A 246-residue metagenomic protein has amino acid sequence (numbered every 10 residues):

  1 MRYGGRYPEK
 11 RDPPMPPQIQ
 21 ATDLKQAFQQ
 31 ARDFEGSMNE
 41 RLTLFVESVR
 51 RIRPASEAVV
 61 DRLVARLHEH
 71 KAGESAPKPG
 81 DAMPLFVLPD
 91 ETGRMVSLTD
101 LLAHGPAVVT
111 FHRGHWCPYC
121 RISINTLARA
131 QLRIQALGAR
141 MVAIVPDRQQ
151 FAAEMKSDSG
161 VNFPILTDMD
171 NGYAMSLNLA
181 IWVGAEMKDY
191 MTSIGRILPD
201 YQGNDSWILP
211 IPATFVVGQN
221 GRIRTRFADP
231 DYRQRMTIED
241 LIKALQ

Functional and structural regions predicted by a protein language model:
R2-H104, S206-Q246: Non-globular targeting/processing and membrane-anchoring segments
L98-L127: Short active-site neighborhood of thiol/selenol oxidoreductases, capturing the structured segment around
C117, Q149, Y232-R235: Loop/helix-junction capping segments adjacent to catalytic residues or to phosphate/diphosphate-binding pockets
P118-S123, D200-N204, E239-Q246: Short, solvent-exposed cationic patches
S123-S176: Structural microenvironment flanking redox-active thiols in thiol-disulfide oxidoreductases
D168-Q234: Thiol/selenol-based redox catalytic cores and closely related redox-interacting motifs
